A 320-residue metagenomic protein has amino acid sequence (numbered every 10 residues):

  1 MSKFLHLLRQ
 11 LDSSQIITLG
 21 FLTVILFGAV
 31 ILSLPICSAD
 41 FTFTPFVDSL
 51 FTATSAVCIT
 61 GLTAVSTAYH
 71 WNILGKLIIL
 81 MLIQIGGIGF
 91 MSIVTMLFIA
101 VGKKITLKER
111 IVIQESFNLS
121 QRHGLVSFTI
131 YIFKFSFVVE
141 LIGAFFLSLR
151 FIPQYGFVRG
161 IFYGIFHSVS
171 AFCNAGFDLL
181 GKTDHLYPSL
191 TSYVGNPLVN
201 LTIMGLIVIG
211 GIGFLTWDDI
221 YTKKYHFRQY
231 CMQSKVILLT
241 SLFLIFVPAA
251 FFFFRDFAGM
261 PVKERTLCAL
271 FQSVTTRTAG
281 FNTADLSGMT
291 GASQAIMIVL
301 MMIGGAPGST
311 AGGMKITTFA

Functional and structural regions predicted by a protein language model:
M1-A320: Membrane-proximal intracellular helices of multi-pass ion channels
